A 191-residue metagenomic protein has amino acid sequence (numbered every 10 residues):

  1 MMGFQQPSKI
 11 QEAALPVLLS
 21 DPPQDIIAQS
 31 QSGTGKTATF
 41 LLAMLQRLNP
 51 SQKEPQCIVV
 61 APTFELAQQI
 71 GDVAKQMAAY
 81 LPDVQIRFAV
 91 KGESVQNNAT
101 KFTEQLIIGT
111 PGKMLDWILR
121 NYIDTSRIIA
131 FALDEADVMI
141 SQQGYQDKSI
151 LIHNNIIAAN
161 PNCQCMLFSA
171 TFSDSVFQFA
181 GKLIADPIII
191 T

Functional and structural regions predicted by a protein language model:
M1-Q29: Conserved pre-motif I regulatory segment
L15-Q24, T37-Q52, I58, V73-A78 (+2 more regions): Walker A/P-loop NTP-binding motif
P22-A28, K53-C57, E104-Q105, C163-Q164: Pre-Walker A (Motif I) flank of P-loop NTPase domains
S30-T34: The conserved Walker
T37-L42, F64, Q143, Q178: Phosphate-binding Walker
L41, G71, Y145-D147: Short alpha-helix of the ABC ATPase nucleotide-binding domain corresponding to the H-loop/switch region
Q52-L119, R127-A130: Conserved nucleic-acid-binding Ia/Ib motif block in the N-terminal RecA-like helicase ATPase lobe
D124-T191: Post-DEXD/H (motif II) to motif III coupling segment of the RecA-like Helicase ATP-binding lobe
